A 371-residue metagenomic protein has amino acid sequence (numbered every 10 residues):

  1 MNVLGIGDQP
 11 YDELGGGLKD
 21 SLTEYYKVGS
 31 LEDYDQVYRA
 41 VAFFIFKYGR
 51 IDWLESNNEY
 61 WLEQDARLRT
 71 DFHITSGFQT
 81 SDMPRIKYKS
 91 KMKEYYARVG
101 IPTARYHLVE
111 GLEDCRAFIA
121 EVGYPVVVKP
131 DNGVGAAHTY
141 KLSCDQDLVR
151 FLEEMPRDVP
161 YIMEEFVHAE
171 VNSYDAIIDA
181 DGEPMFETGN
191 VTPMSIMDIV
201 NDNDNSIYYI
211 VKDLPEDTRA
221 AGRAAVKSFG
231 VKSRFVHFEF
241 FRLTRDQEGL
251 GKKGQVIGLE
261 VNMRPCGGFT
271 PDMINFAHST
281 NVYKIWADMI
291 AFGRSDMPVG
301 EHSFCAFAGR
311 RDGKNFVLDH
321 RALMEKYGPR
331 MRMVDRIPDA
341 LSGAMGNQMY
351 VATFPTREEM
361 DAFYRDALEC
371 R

Functional and structural regions predicted by a protein language model:
M1-S81, E113, S295, E358 (+1 more regions): ATP-binding N-terminal substructure of ATP-dependent carboxylate-amine bond-forming enzymes
S21-L22, R50, P102, E183 (+1 more regions): Short loop/turn motifs at secondary-structure junctions
A40-F44, A117-F118, F151-E154: CheY-like receiver
F44-I51, A120-V122, P156-D158: Glycine-rich phosphate-binding loop signature in dinucleotide/nucleotide-binding domains
T70-H138, S143: A conserved helix-loop-beta module that forms one wall/lid of the active-site cleft in ATP-utilizing catalytic domains
P102-A104, P125-V128, T139-S173, S195-I207 (+3 more regions): Conserved ATP-binding module of the ATP-grasp superfamily
E165-V231, F235, R242, D246 (+4 more regions): ATP-dependent carboxylate/phosphate-activation module, predominantly the ATP-grasp catalytic core and closely related
I285-R371: Peripheral (often C-terminal) accessory segments that flank ATP-dependent C-N-forming ligase machineries
